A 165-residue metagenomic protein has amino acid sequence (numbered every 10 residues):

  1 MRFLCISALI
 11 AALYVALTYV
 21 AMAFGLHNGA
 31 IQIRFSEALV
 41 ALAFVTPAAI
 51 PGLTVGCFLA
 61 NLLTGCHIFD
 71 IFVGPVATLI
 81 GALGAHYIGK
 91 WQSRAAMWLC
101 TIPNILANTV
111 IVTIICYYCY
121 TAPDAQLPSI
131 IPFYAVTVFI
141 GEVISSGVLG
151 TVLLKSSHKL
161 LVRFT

Functional and structural regions predicted by a protein language model:
M1-P51: Hydrophobic transmembrane alpha-helices
M22-A30, A38, F58-A77, A82-T165: Membrane-embedded alpha-helical hairpins and interfacial helices in multi-pass inner-membrane proteins
V45-L53, N108-T113: A generic, lipid-embedded transmembrane alpha helix
